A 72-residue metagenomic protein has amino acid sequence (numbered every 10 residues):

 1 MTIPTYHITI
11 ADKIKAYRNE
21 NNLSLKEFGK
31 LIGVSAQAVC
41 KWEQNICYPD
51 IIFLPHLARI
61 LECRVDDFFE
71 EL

Functional and structural regions predicted by a protein language model:
M1-E20: A short, Lys/Arg-rich alpha-helix, primarily the initiator
D12, N22-L23, P49-I52: Residue-level signal for the short linker/turn that defines the boundary of a DNA-recognition helix
N22-K41, H56: Short alpha-helical DNA-recognition segment
I32, C47-Y48: A secondary-structure capping/hinge motif
Q44: Short, conserved catalytic or interaction motifs in soluble domains
I52-D67: DNA major-groove recognition helix of helix-turn-helix/homeodomain DNA-binding modules
